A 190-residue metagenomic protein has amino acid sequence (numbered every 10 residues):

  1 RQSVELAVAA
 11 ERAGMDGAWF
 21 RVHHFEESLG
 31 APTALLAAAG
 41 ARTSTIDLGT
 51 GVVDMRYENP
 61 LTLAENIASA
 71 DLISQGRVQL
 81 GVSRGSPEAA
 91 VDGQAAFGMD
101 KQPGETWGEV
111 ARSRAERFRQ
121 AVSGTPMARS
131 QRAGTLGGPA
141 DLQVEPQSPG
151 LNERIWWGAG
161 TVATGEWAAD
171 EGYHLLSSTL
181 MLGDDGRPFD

Functional and structural regions predicted by a protein language model:
R1, V53-L61, P149-A159: Active-site mouth loops of central-metabolism enzymes
R1, Y57-M127, M181-G183: Flexible, glycine-rich active-site loops centered on histidine and acidic residues that chelate a metal or position
R1-I46: N-terminal beta1-alpha1-beta2 module of alpha/beta enzyme domains
Q2-A9, N66, A159-E166: Short, acidic/polar
V8-R12, L36-T45, I67, D71-V78 (+1 more regions): Acidic (Asp/Glu)-rich catalytic clusters
A18-F20, D47-G51, V78-V82, E153-A159 (+1 more regions): Hydrophobic faces of well-ordered beta-strands that scaffold small-molecule active sites in alpha/beta enzyme cores
H23-A31, M55-L61, L182-R187: Acidic-and-aromatic substrate-binding clefts and catalytic sites of carbohydrate-active enzymes
A163-F189: A conserved active-site cap/scaffold subdomain adjacent to cofactor or substrate pockets
